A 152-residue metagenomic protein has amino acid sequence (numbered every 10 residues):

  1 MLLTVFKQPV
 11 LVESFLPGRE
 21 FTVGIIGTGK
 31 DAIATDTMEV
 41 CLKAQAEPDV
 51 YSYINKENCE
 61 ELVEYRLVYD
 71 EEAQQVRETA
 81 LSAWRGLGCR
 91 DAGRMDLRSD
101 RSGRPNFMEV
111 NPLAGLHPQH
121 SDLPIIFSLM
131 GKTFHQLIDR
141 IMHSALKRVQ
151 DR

Functional and structural regions predicted by a protein language model:
M1-E72, S99, R104-N106: Phosphate-binding site of ATP-dependent enzymes
D70-R152: ATP-dependent carboxylate activation and anion-phosphoryl transfer catalytic cores that bind Mg-ATP to form
